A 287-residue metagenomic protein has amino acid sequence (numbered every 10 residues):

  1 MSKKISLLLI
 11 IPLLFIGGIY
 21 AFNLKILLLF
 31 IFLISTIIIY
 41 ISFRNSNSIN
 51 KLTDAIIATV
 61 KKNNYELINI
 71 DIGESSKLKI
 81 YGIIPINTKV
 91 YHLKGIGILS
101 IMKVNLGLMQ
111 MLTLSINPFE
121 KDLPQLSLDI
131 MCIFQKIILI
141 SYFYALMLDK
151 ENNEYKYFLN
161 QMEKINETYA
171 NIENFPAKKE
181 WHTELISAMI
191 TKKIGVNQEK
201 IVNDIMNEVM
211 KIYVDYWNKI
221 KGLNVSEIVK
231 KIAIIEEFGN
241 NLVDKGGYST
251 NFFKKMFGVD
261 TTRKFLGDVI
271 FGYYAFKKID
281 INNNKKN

Functional and structural regions predicted by a protein language model:
M1-I10: Juxtamembrane interface helix immediately N-terminal to a transmembrane segment
L9-G17: Hydrophobic, membrane-inserted alpha-helices
I19-L27: Transmembrane helix interruption/hinge and helix-loop junction motifs
L27-T36: Hydrophobic core segments of alpha-helical transmembrane domains in multi-pass membrane proteins
R44-K121, Q125: Short Lys/Arg-enriched alpha/beta "domain-start" segment
M102-L148, N153-F158: Extended, charge-biased low-complexity segments that typically form long amphipathic alpha-helices/coiled-coils
Y142-G246: Mixed-charge (acidic/basic) macromolecular-recognition segments
V225-N287: Alpha-helical oligomerization segments
